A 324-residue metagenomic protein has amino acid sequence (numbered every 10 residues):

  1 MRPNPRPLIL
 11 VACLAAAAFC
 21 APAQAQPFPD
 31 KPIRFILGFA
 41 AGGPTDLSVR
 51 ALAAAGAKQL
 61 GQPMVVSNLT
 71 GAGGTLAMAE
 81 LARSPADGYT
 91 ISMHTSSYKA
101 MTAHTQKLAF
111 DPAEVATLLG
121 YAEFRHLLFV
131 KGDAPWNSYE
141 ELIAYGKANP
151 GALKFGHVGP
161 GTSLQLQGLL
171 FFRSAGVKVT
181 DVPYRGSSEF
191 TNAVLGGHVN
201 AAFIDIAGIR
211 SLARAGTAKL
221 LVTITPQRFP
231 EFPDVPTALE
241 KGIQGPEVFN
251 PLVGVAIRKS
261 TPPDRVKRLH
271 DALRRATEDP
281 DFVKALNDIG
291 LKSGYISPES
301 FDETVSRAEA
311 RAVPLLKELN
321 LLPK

Functional and structural regions predicted by a protein language model:
M1-P5: N-terminal secretory signal peptides that target proteins for export/translocation
I9-F19: Bacterial N-terminal signal peptides
A25-E114, A152, G176-N200, L212 (+2 more regions): N-terminal (or domain-start) structured segment
D30-P32, R173-S174, R214, P263-K324: An extracytoplasmic/periplasmic, membrane-proximal ligand-sensing/linker region
R34, R50, A54-A57, A79-A82 (+7 more regions): Solvent-exposed, non-membrane alpha-helical residues enriched in polar/charged side chains
E80-Y89, S96, A103-E189, A238-I243 (+2 more regions): Hinge/capping helix and adjacent helix->loop/strand transition within the periplasmic-binding protein
S97-K107, L170-S174, N200-V235, V313: A ligand-binding cleft/hinge motif common to bilobed small-molecule-binding domains
